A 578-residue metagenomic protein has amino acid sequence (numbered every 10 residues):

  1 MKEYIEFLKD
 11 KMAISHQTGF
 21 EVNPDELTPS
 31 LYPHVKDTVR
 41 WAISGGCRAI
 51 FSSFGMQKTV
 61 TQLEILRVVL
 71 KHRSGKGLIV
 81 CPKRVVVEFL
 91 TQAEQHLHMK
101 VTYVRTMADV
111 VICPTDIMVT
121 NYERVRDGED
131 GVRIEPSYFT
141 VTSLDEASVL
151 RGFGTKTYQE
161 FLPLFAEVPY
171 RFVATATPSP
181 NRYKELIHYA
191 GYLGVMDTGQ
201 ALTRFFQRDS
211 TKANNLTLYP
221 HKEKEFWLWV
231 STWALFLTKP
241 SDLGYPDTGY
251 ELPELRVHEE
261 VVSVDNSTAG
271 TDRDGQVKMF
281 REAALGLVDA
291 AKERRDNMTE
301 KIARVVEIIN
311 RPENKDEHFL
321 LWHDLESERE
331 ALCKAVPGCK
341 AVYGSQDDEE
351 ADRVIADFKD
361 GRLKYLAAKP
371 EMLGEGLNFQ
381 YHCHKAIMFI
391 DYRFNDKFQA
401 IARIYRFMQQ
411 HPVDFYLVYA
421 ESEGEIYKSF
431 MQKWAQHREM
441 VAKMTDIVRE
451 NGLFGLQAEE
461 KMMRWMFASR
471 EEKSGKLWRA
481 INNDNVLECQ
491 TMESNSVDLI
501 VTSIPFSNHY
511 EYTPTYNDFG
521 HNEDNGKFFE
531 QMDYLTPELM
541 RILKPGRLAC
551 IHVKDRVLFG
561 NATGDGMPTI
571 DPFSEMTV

Functional and structural regions predicted by a protein language model:
L8, M12-F51: Conserved pre-motif I regulatory segment
G45-I65: Walker A/P-loop
T59-E64, S74-Q95, P180-E185, D324-L325: Conserved Walker A/P-loop ATP-binding site and its immediately adjacent core in helicase/helicase-like ATPase domains
S74-K76, H98, P114, V141 (+3 more regions): Conserved P-loop NTPase motor "coupling/switch" region that bridges the ATPase
L243-G338: Conserved helicase/translocase motor-coupling segment
L320-W322, E330-A331, P337-L373: Conserved helicase ATPase core of P-loop NTP-dependent helicases/translocases
Y392-M466: A conserved SF2-helicase RecA2
K476-V578: Core catalytic lobe of class I
